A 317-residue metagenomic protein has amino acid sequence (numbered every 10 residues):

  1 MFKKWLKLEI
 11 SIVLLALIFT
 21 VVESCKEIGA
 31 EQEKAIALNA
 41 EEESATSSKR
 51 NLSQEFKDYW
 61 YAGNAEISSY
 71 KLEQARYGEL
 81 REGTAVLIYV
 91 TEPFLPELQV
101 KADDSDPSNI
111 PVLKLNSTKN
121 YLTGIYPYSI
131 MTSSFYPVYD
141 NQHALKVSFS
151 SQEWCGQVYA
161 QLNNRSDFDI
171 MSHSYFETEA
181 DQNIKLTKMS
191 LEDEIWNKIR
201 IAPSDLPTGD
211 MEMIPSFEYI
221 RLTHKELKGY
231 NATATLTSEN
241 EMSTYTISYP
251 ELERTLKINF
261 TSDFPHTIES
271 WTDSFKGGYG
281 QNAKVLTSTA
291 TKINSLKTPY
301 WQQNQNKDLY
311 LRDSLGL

Functional and structural regions predicted by a protein language model:
F2, E27-I28: Short, aromatic- and cysteine-enriched interfacial helices/patches that mediate contacts at lipid membranes
F2-S11: Bacterial N-terminal signal peptides that target proteins for export
I10-F19: Hydrophobic helical h-region of N-terminal Sec-dependent signal peptides in bacterial secretory/periplasmic proteins
V21-S24: C-terminal motif of bacterial Sec signal peptides marking the signal peptidase cleavage site
G29-S166, L206-L317: Acidic, serine/threonine-rich low-complexity disordered tracts
L162-M211: Surface-exposed beta-loop interaction hotspot
